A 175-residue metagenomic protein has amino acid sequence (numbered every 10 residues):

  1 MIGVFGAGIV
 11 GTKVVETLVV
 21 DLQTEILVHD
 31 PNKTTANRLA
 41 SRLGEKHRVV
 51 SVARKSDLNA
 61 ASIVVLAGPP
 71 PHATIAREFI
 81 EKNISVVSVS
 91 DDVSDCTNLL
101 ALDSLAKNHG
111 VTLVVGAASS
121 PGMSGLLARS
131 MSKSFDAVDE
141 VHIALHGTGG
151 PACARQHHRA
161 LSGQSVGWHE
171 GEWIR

Functional and structural regions predicted by a protein language model:
F5, K133-R175: Active-site-lining helix/loop region of Rossmann-like oxidoreductase modules
G11-T12: N-terminal Rossmann-fold NAD(P) dinucleotide-binding loop
L18-V19, F79: Aromatic pocket-lining residues of Rossmann-like dinucleotide-binding sites
T24-A40: NAD(P)-binding Rossmann-fold cofactor-contacting core
R48-N59: Short acidic low-complexity segments
S62-G68, V86-V87: N-terminal Rossmann-like NAD(P) cofactor-binding module of classical short-chain dehydrogenase/reductase
P71-V89: Rossmann-fold NAD(P) dinucleotide-binding segment
S90-L113: Rossmann-fold NAD(P)-binding glycine/threonine-rich loop
